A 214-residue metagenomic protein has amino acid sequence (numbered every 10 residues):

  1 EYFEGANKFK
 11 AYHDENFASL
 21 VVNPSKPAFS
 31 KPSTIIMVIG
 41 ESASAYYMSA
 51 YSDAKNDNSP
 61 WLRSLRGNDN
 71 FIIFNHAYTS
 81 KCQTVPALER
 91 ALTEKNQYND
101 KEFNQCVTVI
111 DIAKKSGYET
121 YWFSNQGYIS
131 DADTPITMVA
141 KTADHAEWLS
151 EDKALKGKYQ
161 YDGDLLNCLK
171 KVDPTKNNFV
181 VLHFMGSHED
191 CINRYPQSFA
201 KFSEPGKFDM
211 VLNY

Functional and structural regions predicted by a protein language model:
E1-M37, S42-S203: Active-site-proximal alpha/beta segments of enzymes that process anionic O-linked groups
S198-Y214: Active-site-proximal segments of metal-dependent phosphoesterases and phosphodiesterases across multiple
